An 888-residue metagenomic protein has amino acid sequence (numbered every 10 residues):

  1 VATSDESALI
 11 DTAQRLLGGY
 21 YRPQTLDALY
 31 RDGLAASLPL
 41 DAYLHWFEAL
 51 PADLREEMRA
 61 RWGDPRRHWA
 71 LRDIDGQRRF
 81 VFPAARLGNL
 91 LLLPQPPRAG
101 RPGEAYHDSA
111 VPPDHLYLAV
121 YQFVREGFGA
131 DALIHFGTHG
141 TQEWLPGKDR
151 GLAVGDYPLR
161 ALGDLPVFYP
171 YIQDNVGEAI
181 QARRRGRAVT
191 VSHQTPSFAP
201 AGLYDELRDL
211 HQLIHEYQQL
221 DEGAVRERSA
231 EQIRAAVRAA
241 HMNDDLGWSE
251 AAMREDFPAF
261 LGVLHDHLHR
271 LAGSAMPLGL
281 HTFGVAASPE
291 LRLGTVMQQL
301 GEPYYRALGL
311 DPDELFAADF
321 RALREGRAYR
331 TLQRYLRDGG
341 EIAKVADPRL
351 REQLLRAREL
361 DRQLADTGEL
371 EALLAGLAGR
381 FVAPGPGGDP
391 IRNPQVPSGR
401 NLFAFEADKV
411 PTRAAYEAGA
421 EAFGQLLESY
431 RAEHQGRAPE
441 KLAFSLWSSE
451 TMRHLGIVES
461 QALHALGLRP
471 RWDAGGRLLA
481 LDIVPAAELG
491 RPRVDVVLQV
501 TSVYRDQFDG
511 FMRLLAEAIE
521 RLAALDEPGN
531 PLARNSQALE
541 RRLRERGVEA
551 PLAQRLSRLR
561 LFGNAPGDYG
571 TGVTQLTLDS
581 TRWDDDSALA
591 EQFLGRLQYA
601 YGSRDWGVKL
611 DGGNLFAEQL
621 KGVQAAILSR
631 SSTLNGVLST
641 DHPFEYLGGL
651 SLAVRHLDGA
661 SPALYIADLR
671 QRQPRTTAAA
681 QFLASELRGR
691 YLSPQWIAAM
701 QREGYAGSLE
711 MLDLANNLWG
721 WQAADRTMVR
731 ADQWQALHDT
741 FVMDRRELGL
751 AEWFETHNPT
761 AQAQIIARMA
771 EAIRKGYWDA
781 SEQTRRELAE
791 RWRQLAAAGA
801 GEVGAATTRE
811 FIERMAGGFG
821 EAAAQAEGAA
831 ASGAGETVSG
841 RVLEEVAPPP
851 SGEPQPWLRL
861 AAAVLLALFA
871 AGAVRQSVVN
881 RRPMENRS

Functional and structural regions predicted by a protein language model:
V1-S888: Ligand/cofactor-recognition surfaces for anionic moieties
